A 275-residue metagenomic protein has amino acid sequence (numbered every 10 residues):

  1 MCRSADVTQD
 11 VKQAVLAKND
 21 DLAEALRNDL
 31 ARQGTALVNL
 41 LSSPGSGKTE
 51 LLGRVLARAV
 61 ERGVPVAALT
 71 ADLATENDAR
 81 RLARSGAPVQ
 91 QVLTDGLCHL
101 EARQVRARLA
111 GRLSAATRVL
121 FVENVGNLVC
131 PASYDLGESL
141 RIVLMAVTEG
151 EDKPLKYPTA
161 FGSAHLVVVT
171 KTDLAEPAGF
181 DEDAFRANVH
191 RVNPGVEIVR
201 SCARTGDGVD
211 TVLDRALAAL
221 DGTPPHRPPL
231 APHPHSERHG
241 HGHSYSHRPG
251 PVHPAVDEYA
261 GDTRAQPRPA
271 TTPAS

Functional and structural regions predicted by a protein language model:
M1-D6, H226-P269: Histidine-centered metal-binding segments
A5-N28, R32-L41, S46, E50 (+4 more regions): Nucleotide-state-sensitive switch-loop elements of NTP-binding domains
S43-P44, L69, L73, V125 (+3 more regions): G-domain G4 guanine-recognition motif of GTPases
E50, R58-E61, G111, D210 (+2 more regions): Short terminal (N- or C-terminal) low-complexity/amphipathic segments
N127-V196: Conserved C-terminal guanine-recognition region of P-loop GTPase G domains, centered on the G4
L174-L230: Canonical P-loop GTPase G-domain recognition
